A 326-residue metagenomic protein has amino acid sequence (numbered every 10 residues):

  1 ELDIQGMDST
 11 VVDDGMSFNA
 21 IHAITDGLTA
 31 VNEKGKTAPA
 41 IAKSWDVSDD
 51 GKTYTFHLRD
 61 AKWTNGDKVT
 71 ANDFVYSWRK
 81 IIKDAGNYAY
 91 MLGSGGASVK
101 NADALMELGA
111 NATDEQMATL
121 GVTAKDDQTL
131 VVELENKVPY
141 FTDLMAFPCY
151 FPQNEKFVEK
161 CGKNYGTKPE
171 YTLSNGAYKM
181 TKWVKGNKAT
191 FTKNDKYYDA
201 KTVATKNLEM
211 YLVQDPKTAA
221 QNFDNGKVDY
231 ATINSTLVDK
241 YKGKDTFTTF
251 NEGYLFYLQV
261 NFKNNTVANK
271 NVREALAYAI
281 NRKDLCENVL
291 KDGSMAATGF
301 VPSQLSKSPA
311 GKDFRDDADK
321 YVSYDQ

Functional and structural regions predicted by a protein language model:
E1-D49, L173: N-terminal lobe/hinge region of extracytoplasmic solute-binding protein
K43-S94, V131, T266-A268: Aromatic- and charge-enriched surface segment that lines or borders ligand/interaction sites
A71-Y76, D127-V131, A177, K206-N207 (+3 more regions): Alpha-helical secondary-structure segments
K83, N87-K156: Surface-exposed binding/hinge segments that line and control ligand-binding clefts or catalytic entry sites
Q128, L134-V203, N207: Gly/Pro-rich hinge or "lid" segments in bacterial periplasmic/extracellular proteins
N187, D195-K240: Ligand-site clamp/hinge motif
D239-F250: Ligand-binding "clamshell"
A296-Q326: Structural transition elements
